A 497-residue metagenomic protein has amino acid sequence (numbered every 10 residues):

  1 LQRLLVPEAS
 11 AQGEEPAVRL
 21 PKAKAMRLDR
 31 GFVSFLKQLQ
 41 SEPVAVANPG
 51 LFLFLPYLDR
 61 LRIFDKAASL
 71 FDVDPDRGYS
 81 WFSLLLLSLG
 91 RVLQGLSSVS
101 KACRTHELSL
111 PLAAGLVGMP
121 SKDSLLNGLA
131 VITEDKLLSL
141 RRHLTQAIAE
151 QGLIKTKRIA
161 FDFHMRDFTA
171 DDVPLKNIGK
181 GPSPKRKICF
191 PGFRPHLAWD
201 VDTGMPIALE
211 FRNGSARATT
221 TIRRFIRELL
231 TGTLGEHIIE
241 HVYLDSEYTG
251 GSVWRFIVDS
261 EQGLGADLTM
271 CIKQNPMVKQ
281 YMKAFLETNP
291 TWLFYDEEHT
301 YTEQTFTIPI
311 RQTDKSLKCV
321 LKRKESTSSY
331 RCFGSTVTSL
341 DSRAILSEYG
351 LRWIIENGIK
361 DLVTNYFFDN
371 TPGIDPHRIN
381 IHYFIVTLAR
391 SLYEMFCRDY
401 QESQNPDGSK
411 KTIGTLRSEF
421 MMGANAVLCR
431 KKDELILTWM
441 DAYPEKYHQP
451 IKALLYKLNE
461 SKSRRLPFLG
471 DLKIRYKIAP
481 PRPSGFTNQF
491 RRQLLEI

Functional and structural regions predicted by a protein language model:
L1-V46, D65-I497: Anion-binding and metal-coordination hotspots
P43-D65: Conserved oxyanion/phosphate-binding beta-strand-loop segments in alpha/beta enzyme cores
